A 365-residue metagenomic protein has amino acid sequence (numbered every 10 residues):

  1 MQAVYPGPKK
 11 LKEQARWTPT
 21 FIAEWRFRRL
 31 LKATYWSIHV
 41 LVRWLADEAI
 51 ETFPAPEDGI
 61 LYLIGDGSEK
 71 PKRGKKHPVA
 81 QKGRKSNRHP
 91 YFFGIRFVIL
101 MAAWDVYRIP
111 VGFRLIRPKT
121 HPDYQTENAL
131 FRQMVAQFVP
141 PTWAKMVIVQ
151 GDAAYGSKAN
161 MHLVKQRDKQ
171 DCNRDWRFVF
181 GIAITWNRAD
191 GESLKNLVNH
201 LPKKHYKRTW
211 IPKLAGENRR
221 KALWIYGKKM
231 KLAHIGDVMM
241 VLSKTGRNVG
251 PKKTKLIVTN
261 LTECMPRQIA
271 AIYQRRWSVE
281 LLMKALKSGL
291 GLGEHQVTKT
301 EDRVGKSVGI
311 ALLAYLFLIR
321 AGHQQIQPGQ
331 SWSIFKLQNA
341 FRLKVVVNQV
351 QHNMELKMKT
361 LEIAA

Functional and structural regions predicted by a protein language model:
M1-V42, E355: Gly/serine-rich nucleotide phosphate-binding loop at the start of the catalytic core of nucleotide/ADP-ribose-handling
Q14-A15, G59-R73, L100, V147-G156 (+5 more regions): Short, conserved catalytic/metal-binding motifs centered on acidic residues
W25-L30, T34, K85-M146, V238-T245 (+1 more regions): Electropositive, glycine- and tryptophan-enriched low-complexity nucleic-acid-binding patches
R29-Y107, R117, K229: Active-site-proximal, Lys/Arg-enriched surface segment that forms a nucleic-acid-binding/basic interface patch
V42-L61, V135-W143, N160-H162, T262: A short acidic-Thr-Gly-centered motif at the start of a beta-strand
E69, P266-V297: Short amphipathic alpha-helical "interface-anchor" segments enriched in bulky aromatics
L115-G246, Q330-K336, R342: An internal, acidic/charged active-site-proximal segment that coordinates divalent cations and/or engages
Q296-V345: Basic, amphipathic alpha-helical segments enriched in Lys/Arg and hydrophobic/aromatic residues
